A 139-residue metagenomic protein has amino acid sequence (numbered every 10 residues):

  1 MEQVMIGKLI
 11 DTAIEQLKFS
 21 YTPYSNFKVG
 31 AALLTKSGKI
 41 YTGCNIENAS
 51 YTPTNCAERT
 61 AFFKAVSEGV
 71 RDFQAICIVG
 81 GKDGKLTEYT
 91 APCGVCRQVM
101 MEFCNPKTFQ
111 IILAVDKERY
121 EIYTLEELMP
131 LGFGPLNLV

Functional and structural regions predicted by a protein language model:
M1-V4, K8, L125-E126, G132: Feature of Fe-S/electron-transfer and energy-metabolism proteins that preferentially highlights extended coupling
G7-T22: Short, basic/aromatic recognition patches
A13, A31-A32, A61, A65: Small-residue (primarily alanine) positions within well-ordered alpha-helices, especially packing/interaction faces
P23-S25, P53: Short, surface-exposed helix-loop/turn micro-motifs enriched in polar/charged residues
N26-L34: Short beta-strand scaffold segments in enzyme catalytic cores
L34-T35, A114: Short beta-strand-to-turn element immediately C-terminal to the catalytic PLP-Schiff-base lysine in fold type I
T42-N137: Zn2+-dependent cytidine deaminase-like catalytic core
